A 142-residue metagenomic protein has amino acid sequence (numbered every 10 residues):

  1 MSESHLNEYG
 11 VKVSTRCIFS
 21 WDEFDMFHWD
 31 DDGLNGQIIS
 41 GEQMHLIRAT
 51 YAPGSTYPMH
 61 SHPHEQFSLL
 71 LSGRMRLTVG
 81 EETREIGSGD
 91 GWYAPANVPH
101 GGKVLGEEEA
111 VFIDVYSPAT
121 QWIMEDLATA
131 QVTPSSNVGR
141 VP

Functional and structural regions predicted by a protein language model:
M1-Q43, L127-P142: A short, N-terminal "cap"/entry segment at the start of jelly-roll beta-barrel domains of the cupin/DSBH fold
I39-E42, A52, H62, L70 (+2 more regions): A short, compositionally biased micro-patch
E42, G80-E82: Short strand-coil-strand connectors
I47-S61: Conserved short histidine dyad/triad with adjacent acidic residue
P58-E65, V98: Histidine-centered catalytic micro-motifs
H64-M75, G80: Glycine- and acidic-residue-biased ligand/ion/polar-headgroup-sensing regions
E82-A96: Short acidic-glycine-tyrosine-enriched beta hairpin
A96-W122: Ligand-binding loop in jelly-roll beta-barrel domains
